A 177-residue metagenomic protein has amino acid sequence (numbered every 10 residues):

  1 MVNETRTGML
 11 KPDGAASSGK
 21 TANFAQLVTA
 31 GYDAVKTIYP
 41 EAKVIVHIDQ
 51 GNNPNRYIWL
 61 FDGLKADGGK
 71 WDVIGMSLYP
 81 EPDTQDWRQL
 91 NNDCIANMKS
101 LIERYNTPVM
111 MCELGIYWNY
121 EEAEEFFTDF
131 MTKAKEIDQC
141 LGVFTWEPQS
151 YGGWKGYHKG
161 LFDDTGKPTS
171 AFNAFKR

Functional and structural regions predicted by a protein language model:
M1-A34, Y39, K43-D49: Active-site acidic/histidine proton-transfer and metal-coordination neighborhood in alpha/beta enzyme cores
M1-E4, H47-G51, S77-E81, L114-Y117 (+1 more regions): Active-site beta-loop-alpha junctions enriched in small/polar residues
E4-T5, M9-G19, D86, D93-A96 (+2 more regions): Aromatic-rich peripheral "rim/lid" segments of glycoside hydrolase catalytic domains that contact and position glycan
A22, Q26, D33, T37 (+4 more regions): Glycoside hydrolase catalytic-domain groove-lining segments
